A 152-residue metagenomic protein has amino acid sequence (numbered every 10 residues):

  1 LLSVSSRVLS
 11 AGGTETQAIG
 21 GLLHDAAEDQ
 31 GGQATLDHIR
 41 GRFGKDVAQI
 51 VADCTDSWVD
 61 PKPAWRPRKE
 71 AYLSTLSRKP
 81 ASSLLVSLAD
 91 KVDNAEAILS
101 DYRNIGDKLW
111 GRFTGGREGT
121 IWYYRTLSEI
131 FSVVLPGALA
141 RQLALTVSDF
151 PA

Functional and structural regions predicted by a protein language model:
L1-A152: Active-site helical microenvironments for divalent-metal-assisted chemistry
